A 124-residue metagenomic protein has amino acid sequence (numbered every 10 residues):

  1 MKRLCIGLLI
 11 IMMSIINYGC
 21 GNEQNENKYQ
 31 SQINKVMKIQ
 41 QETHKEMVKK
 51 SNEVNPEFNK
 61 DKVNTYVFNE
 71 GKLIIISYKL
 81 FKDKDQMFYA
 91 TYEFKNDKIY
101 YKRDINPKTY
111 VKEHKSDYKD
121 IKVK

Functional and structural regions predicted by a protein language model:
M1-L4, L8: Positively charged n-region of N-terminal signal peptides that target proteins for export
I11-M12: Repetitive helical segments and hydrophobic/amphipathic motifs
I15-G19: C-terminal motif of bacterial Sec signal peptides marking the signal peptidase cleavage site
G21-Q24: Bacterial signal peptide processing site
K28-V48: Post-signal peptide N-terminal segment of mature Sec-exported envelope proteins
K50-K124: Extracytoplasmic electrostatic interaction patches
